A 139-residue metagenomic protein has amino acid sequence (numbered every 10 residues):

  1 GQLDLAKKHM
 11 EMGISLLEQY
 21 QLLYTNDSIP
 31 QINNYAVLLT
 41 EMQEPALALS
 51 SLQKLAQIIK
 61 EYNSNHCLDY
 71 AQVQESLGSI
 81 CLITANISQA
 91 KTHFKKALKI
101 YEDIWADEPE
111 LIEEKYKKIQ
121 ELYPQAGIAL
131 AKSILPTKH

Functional and structural regions predicted by a protein language model:
G1, S15-L16, L23, P30 (+1 more regions): Tandem repeat protein-protein interaction scaffolds, dominated by ankyrin-repeat arrays but also generalizing to other
I14-Q19, Q53-E61, L98-E102: Amphipathic alpha-helical segments of tetratricopeptide repeats
Q19-Y24, E61-H66, D103-E110: Short coil/turn linkers that connect adjacent helices within long alpha-helical scaffolds, especially alpha-solenoid
N26-E41, L68-S79, E113-P124: Conserved alpha-helical positions within TPR/SEL1-like repeat arrays
S79, F94-K95, K99, D107: Long, ordered, amphipathic alpha-helical scaffolds
A106-H139: Terminal, low-structured helical/coil segments at or just beyond the last alpha-helical repeat
